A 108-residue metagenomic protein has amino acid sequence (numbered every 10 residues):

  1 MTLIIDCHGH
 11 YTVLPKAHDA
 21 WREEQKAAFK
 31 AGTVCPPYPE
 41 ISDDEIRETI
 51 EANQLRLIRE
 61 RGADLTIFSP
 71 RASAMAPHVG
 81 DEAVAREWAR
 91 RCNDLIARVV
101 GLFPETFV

Functional and structural regions predicted by a protein language model:
M1-V108: Helix-coil boundary/capping segments in enzymes
